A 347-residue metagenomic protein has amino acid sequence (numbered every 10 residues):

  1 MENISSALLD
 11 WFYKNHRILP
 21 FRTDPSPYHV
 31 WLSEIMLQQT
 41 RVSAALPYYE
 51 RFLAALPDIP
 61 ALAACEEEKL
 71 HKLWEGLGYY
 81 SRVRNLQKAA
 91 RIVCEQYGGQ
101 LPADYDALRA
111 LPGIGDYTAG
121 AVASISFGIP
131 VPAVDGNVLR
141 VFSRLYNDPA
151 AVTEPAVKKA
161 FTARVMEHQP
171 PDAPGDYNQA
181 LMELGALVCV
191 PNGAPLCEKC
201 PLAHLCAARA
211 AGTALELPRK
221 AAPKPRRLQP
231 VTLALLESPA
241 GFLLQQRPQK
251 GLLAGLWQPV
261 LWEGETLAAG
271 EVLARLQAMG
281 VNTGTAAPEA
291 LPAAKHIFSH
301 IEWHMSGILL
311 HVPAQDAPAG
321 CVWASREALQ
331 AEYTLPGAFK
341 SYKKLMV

Functional and structural regions predicted by a protein language model:
M1-I18, T23, A186-V347: Intrinsically disordered, low-complexity, charged terminal extensions of DNA damage-control enzymes
E2-E198, L202-A211, L215, V281-N282: Catalytic cores of DNA base-excision repair glycosylases
